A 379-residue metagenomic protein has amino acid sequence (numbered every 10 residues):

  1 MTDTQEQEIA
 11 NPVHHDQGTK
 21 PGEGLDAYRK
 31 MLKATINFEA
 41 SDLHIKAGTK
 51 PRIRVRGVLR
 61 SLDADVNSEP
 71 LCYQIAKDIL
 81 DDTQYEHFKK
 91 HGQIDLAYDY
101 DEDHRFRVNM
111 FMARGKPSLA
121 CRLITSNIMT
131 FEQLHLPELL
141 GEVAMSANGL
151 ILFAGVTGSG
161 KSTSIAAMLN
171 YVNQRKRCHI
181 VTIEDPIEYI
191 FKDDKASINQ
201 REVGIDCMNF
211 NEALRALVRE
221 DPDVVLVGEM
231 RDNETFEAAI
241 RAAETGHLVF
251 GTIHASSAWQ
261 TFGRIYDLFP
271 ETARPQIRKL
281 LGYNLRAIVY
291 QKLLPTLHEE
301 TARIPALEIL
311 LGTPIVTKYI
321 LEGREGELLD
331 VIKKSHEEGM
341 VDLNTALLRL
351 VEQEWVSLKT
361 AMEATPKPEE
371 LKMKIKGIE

Functional and structural regions predicted by a protein language model:
T2-E379: Short, flexible helix-loop junctions that flank or precede catalytic/ligand sites
